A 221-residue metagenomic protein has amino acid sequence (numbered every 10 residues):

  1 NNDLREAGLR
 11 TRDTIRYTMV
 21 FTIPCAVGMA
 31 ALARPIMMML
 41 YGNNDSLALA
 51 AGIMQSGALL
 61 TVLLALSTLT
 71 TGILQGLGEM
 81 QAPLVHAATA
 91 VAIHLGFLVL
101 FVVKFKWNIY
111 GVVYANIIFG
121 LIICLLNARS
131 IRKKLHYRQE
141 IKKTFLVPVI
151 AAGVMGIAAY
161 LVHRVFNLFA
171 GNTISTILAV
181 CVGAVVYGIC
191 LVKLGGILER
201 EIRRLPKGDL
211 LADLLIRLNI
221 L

Functional and structural regions predicted by a protein language model:
N1-L66, T70-H86: Specific pore-lining/lateral-gate transmembrane helices of multi-pass inner-membrane transport and insertion machines
D13, A26, P35, T61 (+5 more regions): Residue-level recognition of pore/gate-forming positions within transmembrane alpha-helices of multi-pass
F21, G52-S56, A82-H86, G111 (+3 more regions): Alpha-helical transmembrane segments of integral membrane proteins
A26-A31, M39, S56, L95 (+5 more regions): Membrane-embedded alpha-helical segments of multi-pass transporters/permeases
M38, H136-I141, E199-G208: Short, Lys/Arg-enriched, Gly/Pro-containing loop segments at transmembrane-helix junctions of multi-pass membrane
T70-G78, A128-T144, N167, I197: Alpha-helical transmembrane segments
Q81, A88-A128, Q139, I157 (+2 more regions): Membrane-interface helix-loop junctions in multi-pass transport and translocation proteins
Y160-L221: Membrane-proximal transmembrane or re-entrant/amphipathic helices at the cytosolic face
